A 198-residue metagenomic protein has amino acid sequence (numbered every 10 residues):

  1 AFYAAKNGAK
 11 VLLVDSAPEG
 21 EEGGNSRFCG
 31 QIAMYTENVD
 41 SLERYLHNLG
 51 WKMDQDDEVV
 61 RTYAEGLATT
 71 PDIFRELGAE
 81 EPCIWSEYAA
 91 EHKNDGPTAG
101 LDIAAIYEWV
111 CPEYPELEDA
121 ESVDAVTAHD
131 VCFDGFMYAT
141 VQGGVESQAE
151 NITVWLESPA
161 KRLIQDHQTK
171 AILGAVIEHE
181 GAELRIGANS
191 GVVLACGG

Functional and structural regions predicted by a protein language model:
K6-S26: Glycine-rich FAD pyrophosphate-binding loop
S16, W51-R61, A79-Y88: Surface-exposed patches in mature extracellular/periplasmic domains of secreted proteins
E21-E37, G191: FAD-binding core of FAD-dependent oxidoreductases, characterized by glycine-rich FAD pyrophosphate-binding loops
G30-A64: Glycine-rich active-site loop/strand segments that organize a redox cofactor
E65-A182: Conserved redox-cofactor binding core of oxidoreductases
G181-G191: Core beta-strand elements of the Rossmann-like FAD/NAD(P) dinucleotide-binding domain in flavoenzyme oxidoreductases
L194-G198: Flavin (primarily FAD) binding-site architecture
